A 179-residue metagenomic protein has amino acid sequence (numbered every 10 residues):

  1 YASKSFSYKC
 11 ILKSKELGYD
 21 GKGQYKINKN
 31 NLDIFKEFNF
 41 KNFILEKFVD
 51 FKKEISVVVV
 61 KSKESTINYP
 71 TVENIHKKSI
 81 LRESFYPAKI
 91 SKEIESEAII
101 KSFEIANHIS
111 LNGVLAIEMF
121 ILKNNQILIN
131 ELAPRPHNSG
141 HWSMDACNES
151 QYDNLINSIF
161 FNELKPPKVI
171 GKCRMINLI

Functional and structural regions predicted by a protein language model:
Y1-N28, L32: A conserved helix-loop-beta module that forms one wall/lid of the active-site cleft in ATP-utilizing catalytic domains
L12, E46-F48, P166-V169: Short beta-strand
K22, E54-S56, C173-M175: Short hydrophobic/aromatic beta-strand or adjacent loop that forms the aromatic wall/cage of a ligand/substrate-binding
I27-N124: Internal nucleotide-binding/catalytic subdomain
E97-I117, K123, A133-I179: Active-site "cap" helix and flanking loop/linker of ATP-utilizing ligase/carboxylase catalytic domains
